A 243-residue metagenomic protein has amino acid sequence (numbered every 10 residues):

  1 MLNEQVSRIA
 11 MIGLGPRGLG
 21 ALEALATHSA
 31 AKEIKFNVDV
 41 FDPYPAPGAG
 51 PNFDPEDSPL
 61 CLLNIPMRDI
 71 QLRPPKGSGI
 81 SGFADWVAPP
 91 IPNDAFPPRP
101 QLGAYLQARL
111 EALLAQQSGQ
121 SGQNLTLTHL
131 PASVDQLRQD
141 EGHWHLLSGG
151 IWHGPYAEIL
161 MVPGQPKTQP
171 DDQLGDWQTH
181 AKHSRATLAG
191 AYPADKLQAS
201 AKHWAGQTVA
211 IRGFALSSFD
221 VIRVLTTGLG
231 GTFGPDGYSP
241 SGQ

Functional and structural regions predicted by a protein language model:
E4-D39, A210-L229: N-terminal Rossmann-like FAD-binding beta1-loop-alpha1 element of flavoenzymes
S7, G20, A24-H28, D94 (+2 more regions): N-terminal extension/subdomain marker
T27-N52, Q243: Glycine-rich FAD pyrophosphate-binding loop
F41-A104, A108: Glycine-rich active-site loop/strand segments that organize a redox cofactor
L110-N124, G228-Q243: Dinucleotide-binding/catalytic capping subdomain of oxidoreductase cores
T128-H143: A conserved short coil-to-beta-strand element within the FAD-binding core of flavoproteins
V134, W152-K167, A210-I211: Short hydrophobic core segments
P163-L216, D220-V221: Glycine-rich dinucleotide-binding loop and its adjacent helix/turn
